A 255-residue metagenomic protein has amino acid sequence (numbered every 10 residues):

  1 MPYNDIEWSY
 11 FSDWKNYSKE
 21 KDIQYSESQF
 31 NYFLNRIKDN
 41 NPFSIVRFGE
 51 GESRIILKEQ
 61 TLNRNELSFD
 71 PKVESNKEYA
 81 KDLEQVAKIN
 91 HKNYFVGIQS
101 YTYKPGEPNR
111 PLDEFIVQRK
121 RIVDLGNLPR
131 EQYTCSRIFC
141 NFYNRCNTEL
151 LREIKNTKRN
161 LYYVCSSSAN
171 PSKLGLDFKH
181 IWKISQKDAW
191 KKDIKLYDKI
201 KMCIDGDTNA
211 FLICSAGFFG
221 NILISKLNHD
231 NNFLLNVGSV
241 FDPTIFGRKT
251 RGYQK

Functional and structural regions predicted by a protein language model:
M1-L174: Electropositive, gly/pro-rich neighborhoods at or near active sites that engage anionic ligands
S100, W182-S185, G238: Residues at the C-termini of beta-strands that transition into short coil/loop
I154-I200: Redox- and metal-dependent alpha/beta enzyme cores, enriched for Fe-S-associated oxidoreductases and cofactor-handling
K187-K191, N232-K255: Short, flexible loop segments at boundaries between secondary-structure elements
C203-T208: Glycine-rich phosphate-binding loop signature in dinucleotide/nucleotide-binding domains
I222-N231: Short Gly/Thr/Asp-enriched flexible loops that form oxyanion-binding sites at enzyme active sites
